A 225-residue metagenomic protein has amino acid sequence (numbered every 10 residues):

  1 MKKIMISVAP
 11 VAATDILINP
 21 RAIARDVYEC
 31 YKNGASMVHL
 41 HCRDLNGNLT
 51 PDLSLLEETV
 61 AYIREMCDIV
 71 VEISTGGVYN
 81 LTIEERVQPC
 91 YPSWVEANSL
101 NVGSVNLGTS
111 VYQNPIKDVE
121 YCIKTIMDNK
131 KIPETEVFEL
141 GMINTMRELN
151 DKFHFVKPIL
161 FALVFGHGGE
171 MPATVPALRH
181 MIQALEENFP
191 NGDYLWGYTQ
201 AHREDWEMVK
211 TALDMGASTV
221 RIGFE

Functional and structural regions predicted by a protein language model:
K2-K3, V8, N48-T75, Y121-D128 (+1 more regions): Alpha-helix-loop-beta-strand connector modules within alpha/beta enzyme cores
S7-R25, S74-I83, L107-Y112, G169-E170 (+1 more regions): Active-site mouth loops of central-metabolism enzymes
L17, L49-N114: Active-site beta->alpha loop and helix N-cap motifs at the rims of alpha/beta catalytic domains
A22-H39: Catalytic domains of carbohydrate-active enzymes, especially glycoside hydrolases
K32-A35, D68, V95, A217: A structural motif
A35-L45, V71-T75, E136, I222: Short beta-strand segments at enzyme active-site cores
S36-T59, L107, V164-F165, E225: Glycine-rich, proline-tolerant flexible connector loops at the mouths of alpha/beta enzymes
A97-G223: Catalytic alpha/beta core domains of metabolic enzymes, predominantly
